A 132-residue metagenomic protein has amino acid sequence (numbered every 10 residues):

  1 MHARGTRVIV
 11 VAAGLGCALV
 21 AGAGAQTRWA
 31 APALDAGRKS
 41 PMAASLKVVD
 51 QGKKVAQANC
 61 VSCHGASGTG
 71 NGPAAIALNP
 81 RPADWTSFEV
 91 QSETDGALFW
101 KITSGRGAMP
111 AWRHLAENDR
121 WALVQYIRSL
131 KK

Functional and structural regions predicted by a protein language model:
M1-G5: N-terminal secretory signal peptides that target proteins for export/translocation
V10-A18: Bacterial N-terminal signal peptides
A21-A25: Boundary at the C-terminal end of the N-terminal hydrophobic targeting segment
T27-V55: Electrostatic cytochrome c docking/interface patches
A33-K39, A77-D84: Short glycine/proline- and charge-enriched loop/turn segments that cap or connect secondary-structure elements
L46-T69, A75, W100-S104: Sequence/structural segment immediately N-terminal to covalent heme-attachment motifs in c-type and related
N79-K131: Extracytoplasmic electron-transfer domains, predominantly the class I c-type cytochrome c fold
